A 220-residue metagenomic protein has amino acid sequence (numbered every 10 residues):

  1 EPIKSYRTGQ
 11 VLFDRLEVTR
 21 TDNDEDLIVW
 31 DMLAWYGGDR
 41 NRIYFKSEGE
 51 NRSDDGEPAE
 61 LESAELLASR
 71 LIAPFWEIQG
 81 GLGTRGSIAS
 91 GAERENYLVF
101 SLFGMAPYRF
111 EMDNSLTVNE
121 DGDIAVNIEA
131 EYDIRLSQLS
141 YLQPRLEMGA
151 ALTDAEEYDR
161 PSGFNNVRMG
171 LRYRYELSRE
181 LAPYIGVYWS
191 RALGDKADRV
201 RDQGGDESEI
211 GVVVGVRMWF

Functional and structural regions predicted by a protein language model:
E1-E57, R70: Outer-membrane beta-barrel initiation region
G9, I28-M32, E62-L66, N96-F100 (+4 more regions): Hydrophobic, lipid-facing positions within transmembrane beta-strands of outer-membrane proteins
R15-V18, F45-G49, G80-T84, N114-V118 (+2 more regions): Transmembrane beta-barrel strands of outer-membrane/channel proteins
T19-I28, E50-E62, T84-N96, L116-N127 (+3 more regions): Solvent-exposed loop/turn segments connecting transmembrane beta-strands in outer-membrane beta-barrel proteins
Y36-G38, R70, G104, L116-V118 (+3 more regions): Residue-level signature of outer-membrane beta-barrel architecture
D39-F45, P74-Q79, Y108-N114, S137-L142 (+2 more regions): Repeated loop/turn-to-beta-strand initiation elements of outer-membrane beta-barrel proteins
G91-A155: Detector for outer-membrane/organellar transmembrane beta-barrel domains, recognizing the amphipathic beta-strand
L171-E176, D206-F220: Outer-membrane beta-barrel "beta-signal"
